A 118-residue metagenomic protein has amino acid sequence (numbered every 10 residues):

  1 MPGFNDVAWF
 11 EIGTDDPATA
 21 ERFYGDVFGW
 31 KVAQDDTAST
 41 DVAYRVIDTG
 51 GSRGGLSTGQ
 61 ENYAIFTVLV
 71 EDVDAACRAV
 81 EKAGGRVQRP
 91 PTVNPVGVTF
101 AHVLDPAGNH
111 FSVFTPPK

Functional and structural regions predicted by a protein language model:
M1-E21, A64-V68, T115-K118: N-terminal beta-strand motif that seeds the catalytic metal site of vicinal oxygen chelate
M1-G3, I12, A33-D36, C77-K118: Vicinal oxygen chelate
W9-A43: N-terminal first-folded block
W30-A64, H110-T115: Conserved short beta-strand elements that form part of the metal-binding/catalytic scaffold of enzyme active sites
V46-D48, L69, H102: Short, well-ordered beta-strand micro-motif
G59-Q88: Mid-chain, well-packed structural core segment of small domains
